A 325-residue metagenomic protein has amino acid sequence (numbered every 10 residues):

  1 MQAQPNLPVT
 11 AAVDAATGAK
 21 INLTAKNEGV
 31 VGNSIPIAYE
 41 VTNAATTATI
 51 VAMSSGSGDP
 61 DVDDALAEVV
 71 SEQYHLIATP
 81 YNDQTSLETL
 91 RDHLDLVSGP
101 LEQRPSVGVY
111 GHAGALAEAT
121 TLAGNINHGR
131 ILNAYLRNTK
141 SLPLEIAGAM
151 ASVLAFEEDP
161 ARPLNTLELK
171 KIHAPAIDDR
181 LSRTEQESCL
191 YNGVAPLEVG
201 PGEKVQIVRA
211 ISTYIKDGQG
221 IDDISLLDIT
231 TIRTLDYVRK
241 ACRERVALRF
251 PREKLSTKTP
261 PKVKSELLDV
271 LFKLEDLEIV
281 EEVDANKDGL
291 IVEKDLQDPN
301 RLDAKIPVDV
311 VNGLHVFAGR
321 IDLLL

Functional and structural regions predicted by a protein language model:
M1-G148, N286-K287: Polar low-complexity, Ser/Thr/Gly/Ala/Asp/Asn-rich disordered segments used for subunit assembly and tip/surface
T17, P36, L66, S86 (+7 more regions): Low-complexity, compositionally biased segments
A25, G29, P143-A155, T259 (+2 more regions): Contiguous hydrophobic segments
G114-C189: Loop-centered beta-sheet repeat module
T166-D179, E185-S188, N192-L325: Structured, hydrophobic secondary-structure cores that serve as assembly/anchoring elements
